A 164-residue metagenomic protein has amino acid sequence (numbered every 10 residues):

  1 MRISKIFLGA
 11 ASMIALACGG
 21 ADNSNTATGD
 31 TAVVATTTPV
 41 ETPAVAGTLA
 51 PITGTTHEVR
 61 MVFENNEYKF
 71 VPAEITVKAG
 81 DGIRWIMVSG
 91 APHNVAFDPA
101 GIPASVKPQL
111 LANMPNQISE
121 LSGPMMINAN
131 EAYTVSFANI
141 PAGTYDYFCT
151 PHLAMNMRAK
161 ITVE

Functional and structural regions predicted by a protein language model:
M1-F7: Bacterial N-terminal signal peptides that target proteins for export
L8-A10, L121: Hydrophobic alpha-helical context, especially transmembrane and signal-peptide helices
A11-S12, A142: Residue-level signal for mature regions of secreted extracellular proteins and peptides
I14-A17: C-terminal motif of bacterial Sec signal peptides marking the signal peptidase cleavage site
G19-E164: Extracytoplasmic copper-binding redox domains, predominantly the cupredoxin/blue-copper superfamily
